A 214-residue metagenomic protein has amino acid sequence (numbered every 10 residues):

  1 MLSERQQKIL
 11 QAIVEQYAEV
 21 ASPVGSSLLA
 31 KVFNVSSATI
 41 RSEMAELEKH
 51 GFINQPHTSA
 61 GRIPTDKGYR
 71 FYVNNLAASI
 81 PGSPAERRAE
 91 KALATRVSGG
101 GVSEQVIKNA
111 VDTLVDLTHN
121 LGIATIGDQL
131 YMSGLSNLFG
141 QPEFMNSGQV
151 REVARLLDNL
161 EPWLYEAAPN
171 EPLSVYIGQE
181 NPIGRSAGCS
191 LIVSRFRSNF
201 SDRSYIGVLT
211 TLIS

Functional and structural regions predicted by a protein language model:
E4, V24, Q105, N109: Conserved active-site and cofactor/substrate-binding residues in soluble primary-metabolism enzymes
E4-R5, K67: Cytosolic histidine kinase catalytic core of two-component systems
A12-E19, P23-N75: N-terminal helix-turn-helix
R70, A77-S214: Intrinsically disordered, acidic Ser/Thr/Pro-rich low-complexity regulatory segments
